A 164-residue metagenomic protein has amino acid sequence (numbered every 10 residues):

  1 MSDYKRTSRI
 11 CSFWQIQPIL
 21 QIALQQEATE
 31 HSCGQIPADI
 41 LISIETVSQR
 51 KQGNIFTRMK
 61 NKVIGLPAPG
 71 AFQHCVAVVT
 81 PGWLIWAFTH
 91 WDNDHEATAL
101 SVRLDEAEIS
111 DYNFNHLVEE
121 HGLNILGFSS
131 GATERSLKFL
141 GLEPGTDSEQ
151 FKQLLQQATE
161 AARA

Functional and structural regions predicted by a protein language model:
M1-A77: Anionic N-terminal interaction surfaces
E30, I42, R50, S110 (+2 more regions): A generic structural micro-environment signature that highlights single residues at secondary-structure boundaries
I55-L123, S136: Phosphoinositide-binding peripheral membrane targeting modules
I125-G127: Binding-interface segments
S129-Q153: Canonical phosphoinositide-binding patch of PH/PH-like domains
L154-A161: C-terminal alpha-helix
A164: IQ-motif-like calmodulin-binding regions
